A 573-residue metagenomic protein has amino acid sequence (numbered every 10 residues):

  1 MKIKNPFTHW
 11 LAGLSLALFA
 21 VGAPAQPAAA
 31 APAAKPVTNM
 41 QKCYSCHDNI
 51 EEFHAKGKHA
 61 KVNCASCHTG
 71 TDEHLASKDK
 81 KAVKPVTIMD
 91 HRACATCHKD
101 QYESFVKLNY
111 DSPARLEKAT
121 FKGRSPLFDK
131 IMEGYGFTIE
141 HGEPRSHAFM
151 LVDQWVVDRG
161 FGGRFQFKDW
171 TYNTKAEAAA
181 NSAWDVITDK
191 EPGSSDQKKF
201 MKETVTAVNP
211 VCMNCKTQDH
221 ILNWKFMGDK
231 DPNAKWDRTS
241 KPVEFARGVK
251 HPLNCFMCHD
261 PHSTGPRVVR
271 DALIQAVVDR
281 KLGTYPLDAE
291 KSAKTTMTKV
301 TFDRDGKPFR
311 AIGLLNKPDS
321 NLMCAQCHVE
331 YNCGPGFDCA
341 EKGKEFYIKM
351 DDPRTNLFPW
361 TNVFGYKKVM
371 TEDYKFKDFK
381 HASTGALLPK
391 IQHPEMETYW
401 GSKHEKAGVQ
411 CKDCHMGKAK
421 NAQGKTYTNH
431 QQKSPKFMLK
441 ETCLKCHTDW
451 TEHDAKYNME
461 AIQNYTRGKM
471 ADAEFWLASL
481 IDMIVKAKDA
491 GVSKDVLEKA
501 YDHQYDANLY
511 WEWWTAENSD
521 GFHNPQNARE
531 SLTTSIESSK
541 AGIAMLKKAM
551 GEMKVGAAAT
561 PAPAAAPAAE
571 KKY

Functional and structural regions predicted by a protein language model:
M1-T8: N-terminal secretory signal peptides that target proteins for export/translocation
L11-G22: Bacterial N-terminal signal peptides
G22-P32, A557-Y573: Long, low-complexity intrinsically disordered segments that are proline/alanine-rich with interleaved serine/threonine
P27-P32, E52-V62, T71-P192, W224-D413 (+2 more regions): Primarily the internal scaffold of c-type cytochrome electron-transfer domains, especially repeated/multiheme c-type
A33-Q41: Local sequence-structure signature of Cys/Sec-based thiol-disulfide redox active-site neighborhoods
E191-V205: N-terminal accessory alpha/beta regions
M213-C215: Amphipathic interfacial helices
